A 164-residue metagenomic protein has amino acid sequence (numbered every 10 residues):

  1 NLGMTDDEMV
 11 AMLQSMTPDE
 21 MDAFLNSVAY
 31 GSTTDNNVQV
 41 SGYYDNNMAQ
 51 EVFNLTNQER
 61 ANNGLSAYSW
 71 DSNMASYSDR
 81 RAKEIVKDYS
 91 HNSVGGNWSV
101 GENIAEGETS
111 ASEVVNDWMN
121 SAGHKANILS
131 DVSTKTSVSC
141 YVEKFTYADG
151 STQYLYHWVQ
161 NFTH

Functional and structural regions predicted by a protein language model:
N1-S32, N36: N-terminal propeptides/leader regions of secreted preproproteins that are proteolytically removed before maturation
F24-K87: A short alpha-helix/helix-coil micro-patch that ends at or immediately precedes a cysteine
D45, E51-N54, S99-E108, V114 (+2 more regions): Secreted/periplasmic proteins
A61-S66, S99, S133-T136, Y156-H157: Loop/turn elements at helix/coil->beta-strand transitions in domains of secreted/extracellular proteins
M74-V115, I128-S130: Short, surface-exposed glycine/acidic/tryptophan-bearing loops
A111-H164: Disulfide-stabilized extracellular recognition modules
